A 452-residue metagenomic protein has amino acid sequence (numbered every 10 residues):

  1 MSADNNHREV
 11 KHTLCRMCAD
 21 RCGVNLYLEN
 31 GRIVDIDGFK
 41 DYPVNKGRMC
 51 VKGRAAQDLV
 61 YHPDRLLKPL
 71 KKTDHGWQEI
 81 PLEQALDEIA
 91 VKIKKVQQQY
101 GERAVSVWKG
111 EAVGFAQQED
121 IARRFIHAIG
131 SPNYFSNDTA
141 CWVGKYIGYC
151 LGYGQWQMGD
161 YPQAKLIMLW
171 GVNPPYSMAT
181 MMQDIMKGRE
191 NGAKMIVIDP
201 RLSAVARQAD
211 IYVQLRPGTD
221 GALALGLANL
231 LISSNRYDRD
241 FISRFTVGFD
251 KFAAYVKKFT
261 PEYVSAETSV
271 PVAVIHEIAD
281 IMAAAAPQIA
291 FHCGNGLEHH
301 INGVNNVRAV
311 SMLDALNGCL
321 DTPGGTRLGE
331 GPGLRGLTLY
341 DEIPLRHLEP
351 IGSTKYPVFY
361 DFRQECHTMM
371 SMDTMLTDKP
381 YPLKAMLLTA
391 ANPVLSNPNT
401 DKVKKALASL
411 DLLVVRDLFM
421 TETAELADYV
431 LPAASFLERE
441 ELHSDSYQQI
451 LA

Functional and structural regions predicted by a protein language model:
M1-S234, K258, P271, T389 (+1 more regions): N-terminal export/assembly segments and adjacent metallocofactor-ligating motifs of anaerobic energy-metabolism
A90-I93, A228, A279, V310-G318: Short, amphipathic alpha-helical segments that act as regulatory/interfacial helices in nucleotide-processing proteins
G101-A104, Y237-I242, Q288-A290, D321-L328: Flexible, glycine/charged-enriched surface loops at secondary-structure junctions
S106-G114, E267-V270, G294-I301, G333-L334 (+1 more regions): Conserved short loop/turn motifs at secondary-structure junctions
E119-M186, N191-V197, G221-L225, S311-L426 (+1 more regions): Extended redox/cofactor-interaction regions of prokaryotic respiratory oxidoreductases
S203-Q208, A254-T260, A286-C293, E349-I351 (+2 more regions): Short acidic (Asp/Glu) and glycine-rich catalytic loops that position anionic groups and cofactors
G218, A222-Q288: P-loop NTPase catalytic nucleotide-binding module
R244-V247, I281, G296, T326-L337: A glycine-rich phosphate-binding loop feature that marks nucleotide/adenosyl-phosphate handling sites
